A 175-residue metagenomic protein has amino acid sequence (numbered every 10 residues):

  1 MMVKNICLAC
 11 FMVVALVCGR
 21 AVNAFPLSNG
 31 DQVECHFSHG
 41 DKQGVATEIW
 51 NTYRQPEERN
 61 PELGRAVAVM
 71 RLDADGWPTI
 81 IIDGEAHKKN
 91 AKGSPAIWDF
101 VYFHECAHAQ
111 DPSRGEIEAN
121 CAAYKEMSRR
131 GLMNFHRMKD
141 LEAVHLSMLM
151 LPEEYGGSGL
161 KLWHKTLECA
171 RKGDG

Functional and structural regions predicted by a protein language model:
M1-I6: Positively charged n-region of N-terminal signal peptides that target proteins for export
C7-V17: Bacterial N-terminal signal peptides
A21-R65: A metal-dependent hydrolase signature that marks the N-terminal structural subdomain at the beginning of catalytic folds
E34-H36, N120-A122, E168-A170: Sequence contexts marking disulfide-bonded cysteines in secreted/extracellular proteins
Q55-W98, C106-A109: Active-site scaffold of zinc-dependent metalloenzymes
A91-F100, P112-I117, G156, L160: Solvent-exposed, acidic/flexible segments
E105-E118, K125-L132: Catalytic Zn2+-binding segment of zinc metalloproteases
R130-G175: Long, well-structured alpha-helical subdomains associated with metal-dependent extracellular/ecto-lumenal hydrolases
